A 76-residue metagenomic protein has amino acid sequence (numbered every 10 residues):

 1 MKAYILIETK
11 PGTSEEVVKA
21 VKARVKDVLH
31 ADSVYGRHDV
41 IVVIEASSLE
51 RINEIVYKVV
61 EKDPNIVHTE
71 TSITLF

Functional and structural regions predicted by a protein language model:
M1-F76: A compositional/biophysical signature of low hydrophobicity enriched in polar/charged and small residues
